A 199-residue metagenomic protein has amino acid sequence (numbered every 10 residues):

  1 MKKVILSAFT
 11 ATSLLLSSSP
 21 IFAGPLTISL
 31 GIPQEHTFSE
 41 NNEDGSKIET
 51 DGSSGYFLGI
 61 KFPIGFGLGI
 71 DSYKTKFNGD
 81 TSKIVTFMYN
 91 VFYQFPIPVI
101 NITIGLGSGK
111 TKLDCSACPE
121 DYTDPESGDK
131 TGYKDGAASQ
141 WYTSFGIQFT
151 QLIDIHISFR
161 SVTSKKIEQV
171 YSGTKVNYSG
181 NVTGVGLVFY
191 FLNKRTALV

Functional and structural regions predicted by a protein language model:
M1-L26, K194-V199: Cleavable N-terminal export/targeting peptides
A23-H36, F66: Transmembrane beta-strand segments of Gram-negative outer membrane beta-barrel proteins
I32, Y56-F149, I153-I155, Y178-K194: Gram-negative (and chloroplast) outer-membrane scaffold detector with strong preference for beta-barrel transmembrane
E35-Y56, T131-D135: Surface-exposed strand-loop-strand hairpins of Gram-negative outer-membrane beta-barrel proteins
S39, L113-A117, S164-I167: Short acidic/His/Gly/Ser-rich catalytic and metal-binding motifs that mark active-site loops of diverse hydrolases
N41-E43, D124-K130, Q169-Y171: Extracytoplasmic loops and strand-loop junctions of Gram-negative outer membrane beta-barrel proteins
N42-S46, G79-S82, Y171-G173: Short, solvent-exposed loop/turn segments at secondary-structure boundaries
R160-V199: Hydrophobic secondary-structure block in the mid-to-C-terminal portion of proteins
